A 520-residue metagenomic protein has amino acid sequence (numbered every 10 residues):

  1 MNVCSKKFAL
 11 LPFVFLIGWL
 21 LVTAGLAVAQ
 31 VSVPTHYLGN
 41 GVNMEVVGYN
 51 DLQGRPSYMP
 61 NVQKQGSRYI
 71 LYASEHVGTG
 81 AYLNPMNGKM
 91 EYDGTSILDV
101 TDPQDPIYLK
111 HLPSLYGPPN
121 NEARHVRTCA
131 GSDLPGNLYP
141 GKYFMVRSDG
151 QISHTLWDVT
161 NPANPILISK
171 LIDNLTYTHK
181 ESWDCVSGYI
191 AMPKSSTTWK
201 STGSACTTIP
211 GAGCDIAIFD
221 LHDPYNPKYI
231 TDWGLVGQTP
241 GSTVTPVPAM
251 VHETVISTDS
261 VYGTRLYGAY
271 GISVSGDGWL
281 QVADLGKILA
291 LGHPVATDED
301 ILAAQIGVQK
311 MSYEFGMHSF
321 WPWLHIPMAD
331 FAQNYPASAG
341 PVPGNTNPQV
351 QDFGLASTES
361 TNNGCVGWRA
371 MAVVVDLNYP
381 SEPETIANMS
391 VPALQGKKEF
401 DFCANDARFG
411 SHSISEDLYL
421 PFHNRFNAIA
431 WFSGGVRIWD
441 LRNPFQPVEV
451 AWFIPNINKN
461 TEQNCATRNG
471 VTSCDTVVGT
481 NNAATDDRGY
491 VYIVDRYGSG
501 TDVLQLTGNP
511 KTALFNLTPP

Functional and structural regions predicted by a protein language model:
M1-F15: Bacterial N-terminal signal peptides that target proteins for export
N2-V3, L20, D99, D158: Short intrinsically disordered, low-complexity coil segments enriched in acidic
P12-A24: Bacterial N-terminal signal peptides
V28-P520: Feature marking well-ordered beta-strand scaffolds used for ligand recognition
